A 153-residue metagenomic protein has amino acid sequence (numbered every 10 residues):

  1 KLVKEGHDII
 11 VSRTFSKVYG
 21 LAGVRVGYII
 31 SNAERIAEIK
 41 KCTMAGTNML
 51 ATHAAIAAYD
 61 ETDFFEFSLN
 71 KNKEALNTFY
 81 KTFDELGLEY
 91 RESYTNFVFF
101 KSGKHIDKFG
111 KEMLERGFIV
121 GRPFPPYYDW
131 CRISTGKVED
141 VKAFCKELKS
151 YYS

Functional and structural regions predicted by a protein language model:
K1-E5: Conserved core of the PLP fold type I
G6-I9, R116-F118: Glycine-enriched alpha-helix->loop->beta-strand junction motifs that scaffold or abut catalytic
D8-D84, L88-R91: PLP-dependent aminotransferase class I/II
R13-T14, F100, V120-R122: Thr-Gly-centered strand-to-loop micro-motif
G20, F100-K101, W130-C131: Short secondary-structure boundary/hinge segments and terminal tails
G23, Y94-T95, P126-D129: Short acidic/glycine-enriched loop/turn segments that link adjacent beta-strands
K73, F83-R116, T135: Conserved PLP-binding catalytic core of the aspartate aminotransferase-like
K111-R116, V120, F124-S153: PLP-dependent enzyme catalytic core of the Aspartate aminotransferase-like
